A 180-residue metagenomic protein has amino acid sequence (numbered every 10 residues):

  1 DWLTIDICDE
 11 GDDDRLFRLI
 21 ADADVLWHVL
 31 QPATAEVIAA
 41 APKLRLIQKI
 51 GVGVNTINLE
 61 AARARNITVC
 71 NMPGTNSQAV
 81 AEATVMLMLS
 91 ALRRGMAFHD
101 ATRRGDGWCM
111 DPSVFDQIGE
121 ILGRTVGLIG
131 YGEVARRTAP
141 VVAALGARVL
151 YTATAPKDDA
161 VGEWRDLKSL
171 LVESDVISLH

Functional and structural regions predicted by a protein language model:
D1-V69, V172, L179: An N-terminal-biased, well-structured beta-alpha scaffold segment characteristic of Rossmann-like dinucleotide-binding
I5-G11, W27-V29, R104-S113, D158-W164: Short gly/ser/thr-rich secondary-structure transition/capping motifs
I7-D9, P73, A153, D166: Short loop/edge segments at beta-strand edges and connector loops that shape dinucleotide/nucleotide cofactor-binding
D13, A35, S77-Q78, K157: Positions that flank functional sites
G51-V54, G74-S77, A155, L170: Short, acidic/turn-prone active-site loops that include or flank metal/cofactor- and phosphate-binding residues
T56-E60, A79-A83, D159-G162: Short, charged, surface-exposed secondary-structure boundary motifs
R65-I67, P73-T125: Phosphate-binding beta-alpha-beta segment of Rossmann-like dinucleotide-binding domains, i.e., the NAD(P)
P112-H180: Rossmann-like dinucleotide/phosphate-binding beta-alpha-beta segment
